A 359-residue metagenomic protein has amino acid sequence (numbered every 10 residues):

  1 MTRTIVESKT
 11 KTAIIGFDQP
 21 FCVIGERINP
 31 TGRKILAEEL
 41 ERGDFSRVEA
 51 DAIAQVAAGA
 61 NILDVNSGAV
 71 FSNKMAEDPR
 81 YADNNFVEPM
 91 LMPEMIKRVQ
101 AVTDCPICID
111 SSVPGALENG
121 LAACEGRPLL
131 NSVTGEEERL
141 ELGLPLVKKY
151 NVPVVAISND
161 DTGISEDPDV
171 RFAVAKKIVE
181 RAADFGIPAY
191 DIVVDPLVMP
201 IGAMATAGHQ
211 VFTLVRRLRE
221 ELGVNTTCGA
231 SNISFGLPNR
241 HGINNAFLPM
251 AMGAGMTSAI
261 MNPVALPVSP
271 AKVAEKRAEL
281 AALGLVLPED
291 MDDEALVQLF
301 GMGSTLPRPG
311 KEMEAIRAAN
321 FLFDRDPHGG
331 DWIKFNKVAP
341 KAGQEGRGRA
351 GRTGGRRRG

Functional and structural regions predicted by a protein language model:
M1-V193, M199-G359: Domain-level signal for soluble alpha/beta catalytic cores
